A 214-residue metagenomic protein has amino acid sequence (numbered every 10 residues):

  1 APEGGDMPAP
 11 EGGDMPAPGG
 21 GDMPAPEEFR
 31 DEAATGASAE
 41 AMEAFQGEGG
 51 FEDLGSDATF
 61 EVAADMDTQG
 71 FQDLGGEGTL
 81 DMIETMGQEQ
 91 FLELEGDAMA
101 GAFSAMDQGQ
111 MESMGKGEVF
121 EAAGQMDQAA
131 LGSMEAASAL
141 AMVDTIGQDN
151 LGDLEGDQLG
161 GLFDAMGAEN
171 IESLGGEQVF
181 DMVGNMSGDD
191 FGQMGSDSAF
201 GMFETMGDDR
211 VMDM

Functional and structural regions predicted by a protein language model:
A1, D6-A9, D14-G19: Secretion-targeting segments and adjacent low-complexity export tracts
P8, P16, M23-M214: General marker for long, soluble alpha-helical cores
